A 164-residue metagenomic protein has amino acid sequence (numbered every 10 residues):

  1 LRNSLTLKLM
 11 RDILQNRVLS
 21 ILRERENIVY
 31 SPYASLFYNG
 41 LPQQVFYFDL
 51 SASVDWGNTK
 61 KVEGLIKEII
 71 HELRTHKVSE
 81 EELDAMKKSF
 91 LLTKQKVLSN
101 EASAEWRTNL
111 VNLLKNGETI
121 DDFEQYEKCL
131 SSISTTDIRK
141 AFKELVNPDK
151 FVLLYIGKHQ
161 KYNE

Functional and structural regions predicted by a protein language model:
L1, R23-S132, K150-K158: M16 family metallopeptidases and their MPP-like homologs
L1-R17: His/Glu-based metal-binding/catalytic segments typifying zinc-dependent metallopeptidases
I13, L113, L145: Conserved catalytic core of Hanks-type protein kinase domains
S20: Carboxylate-rich, divalent-cation-coordinating active-site regions
D137-G157: Bilobed periplasmic-binding protein-like "clamshell/Venus-flytrap" ligand-binding domains
H159-E164: Immediate N-terminus of the mature polypeptide
